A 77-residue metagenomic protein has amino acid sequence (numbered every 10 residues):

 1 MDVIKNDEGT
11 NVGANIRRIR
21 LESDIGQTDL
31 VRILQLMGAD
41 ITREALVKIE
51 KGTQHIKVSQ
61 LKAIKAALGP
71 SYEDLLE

Functional and structural regions predicted by a protein language model:
M1-S23: A short, Lys/Arg-rich alpha-helix, primarily the initiator
I16, Q27, R43, V58-L61: Helix-turn-helix DNA-binding elements, focusing on the entry/boundary residues of the two helices that contact DNA
E22, G38, T53-I56: Helix-turn-helix/winged-helix DNA-binding modules
D24-K48: Short alpha-helical DNA-recognition segment
T53-D74: DNA major-groove recognition helix of helix-turn-helix/homeodomain DNA-binding modules
